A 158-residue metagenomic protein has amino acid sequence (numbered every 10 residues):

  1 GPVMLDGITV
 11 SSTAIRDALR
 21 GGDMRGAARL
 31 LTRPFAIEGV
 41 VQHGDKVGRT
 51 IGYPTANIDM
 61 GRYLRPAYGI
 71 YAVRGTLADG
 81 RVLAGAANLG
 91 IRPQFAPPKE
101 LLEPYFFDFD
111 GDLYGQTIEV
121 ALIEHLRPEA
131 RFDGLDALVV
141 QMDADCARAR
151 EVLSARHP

Functional and structural regions predicted by a protein language model:
G1-L30: Contiguous mid-protein beta-loop-alpha structural module that forms a pocket-lining wall or clamp of enzyme active
V3, H43-P158: Phosphate/ribose-recognition catalytic cores of enzymes acting on nucleotide-derived substrates
R25, R29-T32, V140, A147: A broad, structural surface signal
F35: Double-stranded RNA-binding/processing signature
